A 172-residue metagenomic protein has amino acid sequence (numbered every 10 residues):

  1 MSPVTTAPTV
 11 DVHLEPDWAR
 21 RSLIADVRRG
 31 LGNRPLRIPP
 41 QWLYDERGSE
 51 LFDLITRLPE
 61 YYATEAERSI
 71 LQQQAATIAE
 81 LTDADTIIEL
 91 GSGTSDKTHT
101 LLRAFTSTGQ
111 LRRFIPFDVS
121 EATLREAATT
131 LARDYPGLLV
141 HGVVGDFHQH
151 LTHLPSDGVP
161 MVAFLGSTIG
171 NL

Functional and structural regions predicted by a protein language model:
M1-W42, S49: N-terminal auxiliary segments of SAM/dcSAM-dependent transferases
P16, P35-A84: Class I SAM-dependent methyltransferase Rossmann-like catalytic core, especially the SAM/SAH-binding loop
A84-G93: Conserved class I S-adenosyl-L-methionine
T94-Q110: Conserved SAM-binding loop of SAM-dependent methyltransferases across substrates and taxa, primarily the Class I
F117-E121: Conserved SAM/SAH-binding beta-strand->alpha-helix loop
Y135-Q149: Conserved SAM-binding strand-loop segment of SAM-dependent methyltransferases
L151-D157: Short amphipathic alpha-helix with an adjacent loop that forms part of the alpha/beta core around
V159-L172: A short SAM/SAH-binding and catalytic strip from SAM-dependent methyltransferases
